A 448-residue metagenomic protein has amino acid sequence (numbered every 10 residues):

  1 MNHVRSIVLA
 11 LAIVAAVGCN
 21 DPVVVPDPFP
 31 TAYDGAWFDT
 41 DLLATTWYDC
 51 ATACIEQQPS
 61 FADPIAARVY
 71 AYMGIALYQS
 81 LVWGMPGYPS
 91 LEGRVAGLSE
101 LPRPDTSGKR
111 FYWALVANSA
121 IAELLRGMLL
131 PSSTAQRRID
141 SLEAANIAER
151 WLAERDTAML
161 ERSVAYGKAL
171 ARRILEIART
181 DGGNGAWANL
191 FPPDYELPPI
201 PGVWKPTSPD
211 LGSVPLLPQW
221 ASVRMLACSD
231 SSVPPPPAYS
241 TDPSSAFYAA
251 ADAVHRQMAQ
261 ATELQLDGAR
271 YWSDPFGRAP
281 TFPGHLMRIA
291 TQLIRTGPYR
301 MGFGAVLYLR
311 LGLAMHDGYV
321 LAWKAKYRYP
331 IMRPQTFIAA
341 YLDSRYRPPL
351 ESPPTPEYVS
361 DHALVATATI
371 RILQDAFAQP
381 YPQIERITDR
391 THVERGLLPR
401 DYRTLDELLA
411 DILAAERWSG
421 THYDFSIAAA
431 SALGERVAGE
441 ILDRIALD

Functional and structural regions predicted by a protein language model:
M1-V8: Bacterial N-terminal signal peptides that target proteins for export
A15-G18: C-terminal motif of bacterial Sec signal peptides marking the signal peptidase cleavage site
N20-D448: Acidic/polar surface patches and capping/hinge elements
